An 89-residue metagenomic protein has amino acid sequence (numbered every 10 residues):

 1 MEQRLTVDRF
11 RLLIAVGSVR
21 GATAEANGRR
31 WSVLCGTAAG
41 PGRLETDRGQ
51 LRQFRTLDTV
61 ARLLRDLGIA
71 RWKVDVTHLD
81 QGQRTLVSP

Functional and structural regions predicted by a protein language model:
M1-V7, L57, L63: Low-complexity, intrinsically disordered regions enriched in charged/polar residues
E2-W31, A39: Short N-terminal "domain-start" leader segments that mark the transition from disordered tails or signal peptides into
Q3, Q50-Q53, Q81-Q83: Residue-identity detector for glutamine
Q3-D8, R43-R48, S88: N-terminal start-of-chain detector that recognizes signal peptides and the immediate post-cleavage beginning
R11, G36-A39, T59, L86-P89: Alpha-helix boundary/capping detector
A24-R48, V74-L79: Short aromatic-glycine-(Arg/Gly/Cys) micro-motifs in beta-strand/loop hairpins
G42-L67: Acidic, aromatic-enriched beta-alpha/helix-loop junctions
L64-P89: Mixed-charge, Lys/Arg-enriched low-complexity segments
